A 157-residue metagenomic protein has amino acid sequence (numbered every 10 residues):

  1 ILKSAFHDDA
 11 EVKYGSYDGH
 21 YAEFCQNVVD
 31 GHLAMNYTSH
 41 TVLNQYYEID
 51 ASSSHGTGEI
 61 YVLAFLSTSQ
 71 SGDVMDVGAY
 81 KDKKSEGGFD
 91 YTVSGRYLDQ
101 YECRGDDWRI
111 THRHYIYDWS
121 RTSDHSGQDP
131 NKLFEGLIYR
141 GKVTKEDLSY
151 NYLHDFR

Functional and structural regions predicted by a protein language model:
I1-A5, L98-Q100: Conserved beta-strand->loop/alpha-helix structural units within folded catalytic cores of enzymes with alpha/beta
K3-G78: A solvent-exposed, acidic/Ser-Thr-rich amphipathic alpha-helical stretch
S16, M35, S85, F89 (+1 more regions): Conserved aromatic-histidine-acidic binding/catalytic patches
H40-L43, V93-Y97: Short beta-strand or tight-loop elements that sit immediately N-terminal to catalytic metal-binding acidic residues
H55-T57, S94-G127: Short beta-strand edge/turn micro-motifs at domain boundaries
T68-D90, K132, L137-E146: Mixed-charge, low-complexity intrinsically disordered segments
D118-S120, G127-R157: A hydrophobic membrane-anchoring alpha-helix module
